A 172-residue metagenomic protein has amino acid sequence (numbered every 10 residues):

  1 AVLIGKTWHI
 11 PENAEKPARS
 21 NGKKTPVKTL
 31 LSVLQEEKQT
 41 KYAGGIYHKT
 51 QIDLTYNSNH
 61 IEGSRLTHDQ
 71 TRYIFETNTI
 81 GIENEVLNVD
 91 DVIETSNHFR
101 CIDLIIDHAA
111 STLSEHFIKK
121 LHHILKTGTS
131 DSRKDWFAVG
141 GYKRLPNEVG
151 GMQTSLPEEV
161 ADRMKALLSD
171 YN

Functional and structural regions predicted by a protein language model:
V2-G22: Short helix-start
K16-N172: FIC/Doc superfamily catalytic core
